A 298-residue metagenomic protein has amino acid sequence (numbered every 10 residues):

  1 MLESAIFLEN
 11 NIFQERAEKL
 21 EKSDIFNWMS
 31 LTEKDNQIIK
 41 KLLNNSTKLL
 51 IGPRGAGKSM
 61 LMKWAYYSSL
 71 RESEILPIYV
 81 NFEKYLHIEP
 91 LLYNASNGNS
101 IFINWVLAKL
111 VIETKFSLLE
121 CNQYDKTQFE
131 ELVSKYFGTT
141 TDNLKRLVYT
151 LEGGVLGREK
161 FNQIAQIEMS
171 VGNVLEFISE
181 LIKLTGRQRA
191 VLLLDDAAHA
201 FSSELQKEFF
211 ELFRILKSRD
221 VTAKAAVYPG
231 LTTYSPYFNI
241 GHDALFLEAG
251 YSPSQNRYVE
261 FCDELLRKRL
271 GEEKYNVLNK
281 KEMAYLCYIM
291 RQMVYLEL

Functional and structural regions predicted by a protein language model:
M1-Y85, Y93-S96: Walker A/P-loop-proximal flanking segment of P-loop NTPase domains
N44-L49, L86-E89, L156-G157, G186-D195 (+1 more regions): Glycine-rich, often proline-containing surface loops adjacent to acidic residues and nearby aromatics that form
L49-I51, I78-F82, V191-D196, K224-V227: Extended hydrophobic secondary-structure segments that form protein cores and membrane-embedded regions
M60-A65, W105-E113, E208-L212, F261-R269: Alpha-helical scaffold elements adjacent to nucleotide-binding pockets in ATP/GTP-utilizing enzyme cores
P77-S134: P-loop NTPase motor core
S96, K135-N143, Q206-E208, I215-K217: P-loop NTPase motor domains
Y124-S170: Conserved P-loop NTPase mechanochemical-coupling segment
V171-L193, A200-E297: The catalytic "switch" region of P-loop NTPases
